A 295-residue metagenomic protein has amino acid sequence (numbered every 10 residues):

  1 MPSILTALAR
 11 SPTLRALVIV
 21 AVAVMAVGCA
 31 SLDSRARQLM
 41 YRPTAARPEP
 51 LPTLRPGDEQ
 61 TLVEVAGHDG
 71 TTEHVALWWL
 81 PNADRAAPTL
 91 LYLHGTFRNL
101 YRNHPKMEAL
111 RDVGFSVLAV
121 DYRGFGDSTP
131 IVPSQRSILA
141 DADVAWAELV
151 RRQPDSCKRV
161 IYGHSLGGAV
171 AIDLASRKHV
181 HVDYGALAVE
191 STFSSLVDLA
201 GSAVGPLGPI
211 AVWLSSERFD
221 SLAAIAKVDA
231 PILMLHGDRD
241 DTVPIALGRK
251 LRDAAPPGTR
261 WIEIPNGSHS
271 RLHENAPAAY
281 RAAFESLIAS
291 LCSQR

Functional and structural regions predicted by a protein language model:
V24-G67: An N-terminal hydrophobic leader/cap segment in hydrolases
T71-E148, R152: Membrane-embedded segments
K106, A230, P244-D253: Short alpha-helix in the alpha/beta-hydrolase fold that links the catalytic acid
P154-S165: Alpha/beta-hydrolase fold nucleophile elbow
V170-A230, H273: Hydrolase active-site cap/lid region
V228-D229, M234-H236, D240: Short beta-strand/loop motif that positions the catalytic acidic residue of the alpha/beta-hydrolase fold
R239-V243, S270-R271: Acidic catalytic loop of the alpha/beta-hydrolase fold
G267-A278: Catalytic histidine-centered segment of alpha/beta-hydrolase-like enzymes
